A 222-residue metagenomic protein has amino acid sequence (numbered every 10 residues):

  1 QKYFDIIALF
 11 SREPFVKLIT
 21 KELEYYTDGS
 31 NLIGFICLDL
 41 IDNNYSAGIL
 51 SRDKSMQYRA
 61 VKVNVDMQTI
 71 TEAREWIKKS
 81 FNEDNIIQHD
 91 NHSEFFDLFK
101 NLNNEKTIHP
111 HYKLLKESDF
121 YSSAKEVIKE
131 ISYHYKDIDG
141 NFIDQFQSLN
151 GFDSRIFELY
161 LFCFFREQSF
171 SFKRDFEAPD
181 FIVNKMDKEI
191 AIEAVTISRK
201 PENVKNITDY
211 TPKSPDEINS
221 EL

Functional and structural regions predicted by a protein language model:
Q1-Q57, R199-L222: Metal-dependent nuclease catalytic core centered on acidic motifs
G34-I36, A47-I49, I128, F146 (+2 more regions): Generic structural hydrophobic/aromatic packing signal, biased to beta-strands
L40-D42, V63-Q68, V195-R199: A short, sequence-level motif marking secondary-structure junctions
K54-Y112, I207, S214-L222: Mixed-charge (acidic/basic) macromolecular-recognition segments
I86-F152, N203: Interdomain/boundary linker segments immediately adjacent to catalytic/signaling cores
D137-K173: Acidic-basic catalytic patches of nuclease active cores, encompassing PD-(D/E)XK and other metal-cofactor nuclease
F165, F181-V183, I190-S198: Conserved catalytic cores of phosphodiester-cleaving nucleases, focusing on short active-site segments
R174-K185: Long, charged, glycine-rich C-terminal linkers/tails
